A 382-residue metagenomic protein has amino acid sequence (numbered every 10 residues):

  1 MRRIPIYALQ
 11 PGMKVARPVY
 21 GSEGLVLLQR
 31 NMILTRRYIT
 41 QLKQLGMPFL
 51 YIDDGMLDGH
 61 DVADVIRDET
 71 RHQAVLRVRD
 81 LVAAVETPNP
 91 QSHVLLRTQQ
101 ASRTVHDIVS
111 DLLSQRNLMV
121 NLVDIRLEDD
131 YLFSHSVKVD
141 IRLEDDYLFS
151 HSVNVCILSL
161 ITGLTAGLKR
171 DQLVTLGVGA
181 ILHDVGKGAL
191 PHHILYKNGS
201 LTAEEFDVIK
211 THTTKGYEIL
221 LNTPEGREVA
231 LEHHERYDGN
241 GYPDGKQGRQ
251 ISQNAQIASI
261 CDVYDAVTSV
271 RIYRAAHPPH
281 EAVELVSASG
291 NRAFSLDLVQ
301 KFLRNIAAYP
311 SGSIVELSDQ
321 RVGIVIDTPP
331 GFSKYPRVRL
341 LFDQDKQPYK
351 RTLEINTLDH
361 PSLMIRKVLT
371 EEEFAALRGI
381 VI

Functional and structural regions predicted by a protein language model:
M1-T104, V109, L113, D343 (+1 more regions): Membrane-cytosol interface segments
M32-R37, G323-L363: Low-complexity, glycine/alanine/valine/leucine- and proline-rich hydrophobic stretches
L42, K197-K215, R236-L340: Divalent-cation-assisted or electrostatically stabilized phosphate/pyrophosphate-binding catalytic cores
K43, S110-N117, I181, G186 (+6 more regions): Signal for well-folded cores of large energy- and translation-related assemblies
L57-K210, T214-Y217, L221-T223: Acidic/His-rich, divalent-metal-binding segments that scaffold phosphate/diphosphate chemistry
I161, V185, V229-Q247: Short catalytic-site patches enriched in acidic/histidine residues that coordinate or position cofactors/metals
T175-G179, E228-V229, I257-A258: Active-site alpha-helix of zinc metalloproteases
